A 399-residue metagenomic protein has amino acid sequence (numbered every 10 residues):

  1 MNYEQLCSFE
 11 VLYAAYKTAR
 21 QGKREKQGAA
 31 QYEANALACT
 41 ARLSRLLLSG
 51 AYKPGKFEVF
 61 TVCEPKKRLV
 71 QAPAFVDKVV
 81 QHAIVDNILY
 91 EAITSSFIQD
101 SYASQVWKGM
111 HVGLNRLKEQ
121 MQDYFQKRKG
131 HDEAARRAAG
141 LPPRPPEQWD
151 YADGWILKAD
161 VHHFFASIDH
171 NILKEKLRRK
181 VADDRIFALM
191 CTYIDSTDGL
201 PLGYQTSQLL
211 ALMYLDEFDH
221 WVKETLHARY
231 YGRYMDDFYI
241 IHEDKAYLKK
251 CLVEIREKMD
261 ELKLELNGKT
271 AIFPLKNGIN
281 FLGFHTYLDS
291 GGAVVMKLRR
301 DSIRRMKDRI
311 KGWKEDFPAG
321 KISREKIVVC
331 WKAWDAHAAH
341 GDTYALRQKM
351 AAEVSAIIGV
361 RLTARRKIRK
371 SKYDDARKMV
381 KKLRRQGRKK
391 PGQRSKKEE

Functional and structural regions predicted by a protein language model:
M1-L173, Q386-E399: Conserved two-metal-ion catalytic palm core of "right-hand" nucleic acid polymerases, unifying RNA-dependent RNA
A29, P201, Q205, H285: Gly/Ser/Thr-rich beta-alpha loop segments that engage phosphate groups in nucleotides
C39, L46, N115-M235, Y239-R256 (+3 more regions): Conserved polymerase palm-domain catalytic core
A51-P54, A228-M235, R305-P318: Short, conserved aromatic-histidine micro-motifs
P73-A74, K78, H82, P145-Q148 (+3 more regions): Right-hand nucleic-acid polymerase module
I84-N87, L252-I255, M259: PAPS/PAP-binding and catalytic site of the sulfotransferase fold
